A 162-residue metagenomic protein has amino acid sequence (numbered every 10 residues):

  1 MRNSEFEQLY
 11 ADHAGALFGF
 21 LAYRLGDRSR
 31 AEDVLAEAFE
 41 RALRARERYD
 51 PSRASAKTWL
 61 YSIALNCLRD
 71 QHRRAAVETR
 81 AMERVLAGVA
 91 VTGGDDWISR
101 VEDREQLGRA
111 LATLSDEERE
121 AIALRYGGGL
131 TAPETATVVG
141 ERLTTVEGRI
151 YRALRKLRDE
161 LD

Functional and structural regions predicted by a protein language model:
M1-G19, L43, R119: A short, charge-rich alpha-helical start-of-domain segment used by transcription regulators
Y10, F18, R28-A45, L143-T144: Conserved RNAP core-binding helix
L21, R73-A76, L114, R119 (+1 more regions): Short, Lys/Arg-enriched C-terminal cap helix and immediately downstream tail that follows
D33-E40, R44, A54-N66, G148: Structural recognition of an alpha-helix C-terminal capping motif at a helix-to-coil junction
R44, R48, S62-E83, R100: Arg/Lys-rich amphipathic alpha helix in sigma70-family domain 2
L65, R69, A132-P133, V139-D162: DNA-recognition helix of helix-turn-helix
E78-R104, T131: Internal acidic/polar
A121-R125: A short pre-motif secondary-structure segment
